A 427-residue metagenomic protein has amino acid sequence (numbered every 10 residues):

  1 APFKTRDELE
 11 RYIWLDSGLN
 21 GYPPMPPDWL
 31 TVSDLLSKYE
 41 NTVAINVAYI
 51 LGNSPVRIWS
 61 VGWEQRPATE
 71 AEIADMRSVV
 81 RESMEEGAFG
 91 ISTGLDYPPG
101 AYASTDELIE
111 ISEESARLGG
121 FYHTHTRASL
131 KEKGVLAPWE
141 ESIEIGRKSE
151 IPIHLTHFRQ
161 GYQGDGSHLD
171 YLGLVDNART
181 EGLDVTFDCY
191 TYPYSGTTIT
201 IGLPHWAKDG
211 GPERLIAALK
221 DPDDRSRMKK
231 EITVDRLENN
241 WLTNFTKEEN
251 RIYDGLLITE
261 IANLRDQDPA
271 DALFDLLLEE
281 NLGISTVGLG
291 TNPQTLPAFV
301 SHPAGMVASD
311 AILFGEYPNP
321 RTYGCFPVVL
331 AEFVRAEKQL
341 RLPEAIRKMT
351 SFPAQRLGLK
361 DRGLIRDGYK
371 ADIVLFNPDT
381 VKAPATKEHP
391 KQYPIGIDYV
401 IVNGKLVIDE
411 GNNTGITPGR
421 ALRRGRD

Functional and structural regions predicted by a protein language model:
A1, D96-P98, S129, Q160-G161 (+9 more regions): Short, glycine-/Ser/Thr-/acidic-enriched flexible segments
A1-P26, G134: Metal-associated gating/positioning segment near the N- to mid-region
M25-D34: Core domains of carbohydrate- and sulfate-ester-processing enzymes
L35-Y39, V43-E70, M76-P98, S112 (+2 more regions): Active-site neighborhoods of metal-dependent hydrolases
V47, G87, H125, D188 (+7 more regions): Divalent metal-coordination and catalytic microenvironments
E82, A88-E141: Divalent metal-binding pocket/active-site signature
A218-D221, R227, A298-A304, S309-D310 (+1 more regions): C-terminal cap of metal-dependent C-N hydrolases
L257, I284-L296, E337, R341-I346 (+1 more regions): Acidic, glycine-enriched loop/beta-strand segments at the rims of small-molecule binding/catalytic pockets
